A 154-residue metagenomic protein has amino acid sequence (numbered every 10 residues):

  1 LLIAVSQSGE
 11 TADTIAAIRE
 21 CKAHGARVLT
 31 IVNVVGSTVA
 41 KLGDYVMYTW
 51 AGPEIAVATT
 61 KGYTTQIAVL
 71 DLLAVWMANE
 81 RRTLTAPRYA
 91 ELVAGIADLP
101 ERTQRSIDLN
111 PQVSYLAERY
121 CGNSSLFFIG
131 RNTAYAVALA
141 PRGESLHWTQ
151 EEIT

Functional and structural regions predicted by a protein language model:
L1-R81: Phosphate/diphosphate-binding loops
Y45-T154: Active-site phosphate/pyrophosphate-binding segments
